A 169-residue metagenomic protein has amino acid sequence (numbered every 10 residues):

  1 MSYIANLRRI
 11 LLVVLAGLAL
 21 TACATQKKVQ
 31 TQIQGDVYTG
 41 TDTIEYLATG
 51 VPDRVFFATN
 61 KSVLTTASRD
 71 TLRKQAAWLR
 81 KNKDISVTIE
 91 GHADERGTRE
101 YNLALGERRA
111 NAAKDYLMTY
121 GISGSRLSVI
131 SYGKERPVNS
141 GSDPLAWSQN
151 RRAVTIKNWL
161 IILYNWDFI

Functional and structural regions predicted by a protein language model:
S2-L11: Bacterial N-terminal signal peptides that target proteins for export
L18-A22: C-terminal motif of bacterial Sec signal peptides marking the signal peptidase cleavage site
A24-S86, L160-I169: Periplasmic peptidoglycan-binding/tethering modules of Gram-negative envelope proteins
V63, E95-R96: Acidic catalytic loop of the alpha/beta-hydrolase fold
A67-K74, E100, R108, A112 (+1 more regions): Extracytoplasmic/secreted proteins, especially bacterial periplasmic and envelope-associated proteins
D84-H92, E107-V138, R151-L163: A non-catalytic structural micro-motif
N139-D143: Short beta-alpha junctions and helix-cap segments that line functional grooves
L145-Q149: A generic structural micro-feature
